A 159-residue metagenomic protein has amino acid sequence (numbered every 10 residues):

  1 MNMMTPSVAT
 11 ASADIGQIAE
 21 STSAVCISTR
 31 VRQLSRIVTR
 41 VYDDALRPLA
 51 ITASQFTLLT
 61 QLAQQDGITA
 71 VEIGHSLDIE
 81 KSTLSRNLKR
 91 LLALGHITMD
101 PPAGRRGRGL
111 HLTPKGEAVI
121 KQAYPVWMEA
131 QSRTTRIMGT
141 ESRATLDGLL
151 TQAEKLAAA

Functional and structural regions predicted by a protein language model:
M1-A13, V25-I27, V38-T39, L84-L88 (+3 more regions): Short, functional N-terminal and low-complexity linear motifs
M1-S23, P125, R136, T140-A159: C-terminal regulatory/oligomerization modules of transcriptional regulators
A13, L77-I79, M99, L146: Intrinsic disorder/low-complexity signal
I15, D44, P48, E129 (+1 more regions): General structural signal for alpha-helix termini and helix-helix connectors
A19-V25, T29-R32, R36-T83, K89 (+4 more regions): N-terminal helix-turn-helix DNA-binding core of bacterial DNA-binding proteins
T39, K89-G148: Charged, amphipathic alpha-helical coiled-coil/dimerization segments
